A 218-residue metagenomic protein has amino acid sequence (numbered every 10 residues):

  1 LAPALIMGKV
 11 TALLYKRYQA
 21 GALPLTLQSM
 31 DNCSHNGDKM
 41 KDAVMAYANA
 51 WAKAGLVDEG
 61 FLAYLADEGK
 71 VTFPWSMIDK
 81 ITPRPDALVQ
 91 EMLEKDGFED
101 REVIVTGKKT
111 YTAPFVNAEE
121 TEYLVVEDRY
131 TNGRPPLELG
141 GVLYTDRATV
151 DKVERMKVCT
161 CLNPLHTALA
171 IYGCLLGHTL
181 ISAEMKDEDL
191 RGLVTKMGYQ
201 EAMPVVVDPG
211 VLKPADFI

Functional and structural regions predicted by a protein language model:
L1-I218: Substrate/ligand-engaging "lid" and interaction regions
